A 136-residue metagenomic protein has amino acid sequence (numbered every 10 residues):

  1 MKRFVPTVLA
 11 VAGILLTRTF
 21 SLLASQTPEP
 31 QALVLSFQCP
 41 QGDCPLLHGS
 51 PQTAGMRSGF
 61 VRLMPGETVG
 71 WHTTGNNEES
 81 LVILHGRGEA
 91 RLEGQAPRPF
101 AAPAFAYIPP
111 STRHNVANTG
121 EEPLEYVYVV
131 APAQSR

Functional and structural regions predicted by a protein language model:
M1-L9: Bacterial N-terminal signal peptides that target proteins for export
F4, G13-R57, M64, G70-W71 (+3 more regions): A short, N-terminal "cap"/entry segment at the start of jelly-roll beta-barrel domains of the cupin/DSBH fold
L47-S50, V69-T74, L92, A117-T119: Short histidine-centered beta-strand/loop micro-motifs that create catalytic or ligand/metal-coordination sites
R57, N77, P110: Exposed loop/turn and edge beta-strand positions of beta-sandwich/beta-sheet ligand-binding modules
R62, R91, P99-A101, Y107 (+1 more regions): Generic structural detector for well-ordered beta-strands
T68, E78-A102, T112: A short beta-strand-loop-beta hairpin characteristic of the jelly-roll/cupin
P110-S135: Ligand-binding loop in jelly-roll beta-barrel domains
